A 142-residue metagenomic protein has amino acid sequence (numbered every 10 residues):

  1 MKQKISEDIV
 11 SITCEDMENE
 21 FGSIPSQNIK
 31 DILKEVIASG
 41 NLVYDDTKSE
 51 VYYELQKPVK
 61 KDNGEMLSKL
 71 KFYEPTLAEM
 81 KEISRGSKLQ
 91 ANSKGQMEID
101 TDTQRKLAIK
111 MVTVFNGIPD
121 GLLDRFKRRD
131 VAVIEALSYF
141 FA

Functional and structural regions predicted by a protein language model:
M1-A142: Short, surface-exposed, charged amphipathic helix/loop patches that serve as local interaction elements
